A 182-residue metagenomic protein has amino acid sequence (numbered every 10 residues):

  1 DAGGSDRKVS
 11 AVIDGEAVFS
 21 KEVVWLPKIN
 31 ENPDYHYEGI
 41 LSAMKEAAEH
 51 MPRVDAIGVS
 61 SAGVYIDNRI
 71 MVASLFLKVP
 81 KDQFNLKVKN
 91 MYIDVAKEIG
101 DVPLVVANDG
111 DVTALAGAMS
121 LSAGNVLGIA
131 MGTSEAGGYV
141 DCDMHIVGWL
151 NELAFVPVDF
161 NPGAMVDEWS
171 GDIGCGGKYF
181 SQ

Functional and structural regions predicted by a protein language model:
D1-V18, V126-D143: Gly/Thr-rich phosphate-binding beta-strand-loop-beta motif of the actin/hexokinase/Hsp70
D14-G15, P52-R53, G100-V102: Short glycine/proline-enriched coil/turn segments at helix->beta-strand junctions
E22-L41, A56-L127, G148-L153, P157-E168: Glycine-rich phosphate-binding loop and adjoining helix at the ATP-binding site of ATP-dependent phosphoryl-transfer
I40-M51: Conserved active-site "lid/cap" helical segment
I173-Q182: Active-site rim beta-loop-alpha module in soluble metabolic enzymes
